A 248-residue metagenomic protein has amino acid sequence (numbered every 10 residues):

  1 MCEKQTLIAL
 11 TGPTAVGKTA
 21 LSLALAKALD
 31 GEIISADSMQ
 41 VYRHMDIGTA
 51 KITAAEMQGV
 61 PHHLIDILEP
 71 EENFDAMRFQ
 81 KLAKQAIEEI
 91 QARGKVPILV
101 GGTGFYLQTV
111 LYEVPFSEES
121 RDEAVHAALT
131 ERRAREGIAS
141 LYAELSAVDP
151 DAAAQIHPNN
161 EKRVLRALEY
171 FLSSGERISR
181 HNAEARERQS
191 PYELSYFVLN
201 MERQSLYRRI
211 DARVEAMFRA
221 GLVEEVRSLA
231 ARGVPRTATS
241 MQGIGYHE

Functional and structural regions predicted by a protein language model:
M1-E248: Phosphate/pyrophosphate-binding catalytic cores of soluble transferases and nucleic-acid-acting enzymes
